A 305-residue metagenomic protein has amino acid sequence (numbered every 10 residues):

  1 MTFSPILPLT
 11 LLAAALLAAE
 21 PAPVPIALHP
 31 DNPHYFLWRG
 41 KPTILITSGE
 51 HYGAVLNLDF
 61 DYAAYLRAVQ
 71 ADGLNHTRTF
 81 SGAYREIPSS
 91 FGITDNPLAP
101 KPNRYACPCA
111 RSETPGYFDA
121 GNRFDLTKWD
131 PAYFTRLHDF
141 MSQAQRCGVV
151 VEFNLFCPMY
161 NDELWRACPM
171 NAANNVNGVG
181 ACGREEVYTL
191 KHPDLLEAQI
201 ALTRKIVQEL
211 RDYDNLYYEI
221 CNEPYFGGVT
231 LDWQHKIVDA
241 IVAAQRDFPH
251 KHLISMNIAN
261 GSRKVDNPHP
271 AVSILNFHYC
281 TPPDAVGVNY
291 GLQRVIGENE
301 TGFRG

Functional and structural regions predicted by a protein language model:
M1-L9: Bacterial N-terminal signal peptides that target proteins for export
F3, L17, R294-V295: Short intrinsically disordered, low-complexity coil segments enriched in acidic
T10-A19: Hydrophobic h-region of N-terminal signal peptides that target proteins for export in Gram-negative bacteria
E20-Y35: Short acidic, Pro/Gly- and aromatic-enriched capping/linker segments at domain boundaries
D31-P33, R39-I274, H278, P283-D284 (+1 more regions): Active-site mouth of glycoside hydrolases
V288, L292-G305: Active-site core of glycosidic bond-cleaving carbohydrate-active enzymes
